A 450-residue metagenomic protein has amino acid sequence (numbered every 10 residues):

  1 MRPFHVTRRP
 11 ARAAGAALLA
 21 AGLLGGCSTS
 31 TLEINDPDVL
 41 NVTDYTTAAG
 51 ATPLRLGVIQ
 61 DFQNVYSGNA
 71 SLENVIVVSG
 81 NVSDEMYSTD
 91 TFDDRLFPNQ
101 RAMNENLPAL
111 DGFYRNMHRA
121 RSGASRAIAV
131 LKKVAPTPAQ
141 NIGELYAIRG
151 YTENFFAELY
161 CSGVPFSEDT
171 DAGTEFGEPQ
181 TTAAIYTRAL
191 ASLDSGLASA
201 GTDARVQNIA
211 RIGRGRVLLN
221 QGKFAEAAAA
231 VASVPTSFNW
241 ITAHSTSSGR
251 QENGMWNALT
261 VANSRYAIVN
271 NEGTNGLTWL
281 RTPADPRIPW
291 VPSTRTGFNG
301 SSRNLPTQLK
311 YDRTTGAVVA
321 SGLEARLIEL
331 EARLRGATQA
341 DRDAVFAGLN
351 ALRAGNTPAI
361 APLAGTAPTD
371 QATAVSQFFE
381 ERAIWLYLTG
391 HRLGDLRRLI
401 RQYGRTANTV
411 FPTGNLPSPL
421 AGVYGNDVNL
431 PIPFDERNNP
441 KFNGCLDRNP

Functional and structural regions predicted by a protein language model:
M1-C27: Sec-dependent bacterial lipoprotein signal peptides
C27-V75, G404-P450: Membrane-proximal, proline-rich intrinsically disordered regions
T52, T91-L159, S195-A204, T315-A317 (+2 more regions): Conserved, well-structured interaction surfaces
R55, R121-A124, Y186, L193 (+2 more regions): Inward-facing hydrophobic residues that define packing positions of alpha-helical scaffold repeats
V82-S83, F92, L96, L190 (+9 more regions): Hydrophobic-face positions in mid-chain alpha helices that act as interaction patches
T137-N141, I148, I185, A204-V206 (+3 more regions): Structural signature of alpha-solenoid helical repeat junctions
I148, F155, G213, N220 (+3 more regions): "A position-specific structural signal for the A-helix of alpha-solenoid helical repeats
K223, T338-D341: Residues in the short coil linking paired helices within alpha-helical repeat scaffolds
